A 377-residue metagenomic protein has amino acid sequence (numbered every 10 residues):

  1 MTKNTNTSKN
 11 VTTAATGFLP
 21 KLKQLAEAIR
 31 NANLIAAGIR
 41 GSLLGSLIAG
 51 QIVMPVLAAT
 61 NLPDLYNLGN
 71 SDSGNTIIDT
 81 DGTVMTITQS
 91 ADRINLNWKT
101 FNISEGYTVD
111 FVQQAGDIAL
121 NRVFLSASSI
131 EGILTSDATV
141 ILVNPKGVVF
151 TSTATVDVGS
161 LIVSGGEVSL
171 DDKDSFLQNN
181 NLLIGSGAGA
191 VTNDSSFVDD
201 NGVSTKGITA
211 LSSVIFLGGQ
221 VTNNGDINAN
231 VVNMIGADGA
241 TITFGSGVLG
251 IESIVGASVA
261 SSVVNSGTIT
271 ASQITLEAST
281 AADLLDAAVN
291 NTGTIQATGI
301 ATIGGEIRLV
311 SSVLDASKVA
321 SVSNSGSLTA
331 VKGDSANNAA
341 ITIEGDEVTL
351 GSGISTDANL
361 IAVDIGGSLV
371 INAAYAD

Functional and structural regions predicted by a protein language model:
T2-D377: Extracellular and secretory-pathway beta-repeat/beta-biased strand scaffolds
